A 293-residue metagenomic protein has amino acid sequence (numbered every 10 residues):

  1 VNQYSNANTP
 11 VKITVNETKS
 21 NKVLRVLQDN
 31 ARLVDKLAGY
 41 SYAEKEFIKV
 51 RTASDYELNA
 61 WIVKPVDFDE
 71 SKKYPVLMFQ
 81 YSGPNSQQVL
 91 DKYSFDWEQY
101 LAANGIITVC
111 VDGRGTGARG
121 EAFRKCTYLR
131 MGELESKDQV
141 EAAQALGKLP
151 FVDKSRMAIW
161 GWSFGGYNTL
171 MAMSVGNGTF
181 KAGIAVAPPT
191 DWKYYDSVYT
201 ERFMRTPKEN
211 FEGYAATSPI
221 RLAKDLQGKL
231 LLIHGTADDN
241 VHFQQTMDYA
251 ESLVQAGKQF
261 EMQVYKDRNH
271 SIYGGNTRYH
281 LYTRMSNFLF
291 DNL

Functional and structural regions predicted by a protein language model:
V1-L293: Serine-hydrolase catalytic core recognition
